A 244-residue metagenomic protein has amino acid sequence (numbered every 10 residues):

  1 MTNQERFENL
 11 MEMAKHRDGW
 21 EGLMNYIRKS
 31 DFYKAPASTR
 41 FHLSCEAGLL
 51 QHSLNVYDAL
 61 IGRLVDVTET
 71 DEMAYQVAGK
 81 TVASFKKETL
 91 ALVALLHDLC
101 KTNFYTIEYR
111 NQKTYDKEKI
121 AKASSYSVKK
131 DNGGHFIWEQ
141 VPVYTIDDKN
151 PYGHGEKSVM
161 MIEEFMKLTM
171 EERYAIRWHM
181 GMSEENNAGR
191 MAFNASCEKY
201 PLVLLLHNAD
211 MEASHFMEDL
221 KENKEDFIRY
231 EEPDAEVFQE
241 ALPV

Functional and structural regions predicted by a protein language model:
M1-G22, A59-Q76, R177-W178, L202-V244: Histidine-centered, transition-metal-coordinating active-site segments
M1-N132: Acidic/His-rich, divalent-metal-binding segments that scaffold phosphate/diphosphate chemistry
C45, V77-E222: Divalent metal-dependent catalytic cores for phosphoryl transfer on phosphate-bearing substrates
L50, E185-N186, R229-E232: Short amphipathic alpha-helical patches
